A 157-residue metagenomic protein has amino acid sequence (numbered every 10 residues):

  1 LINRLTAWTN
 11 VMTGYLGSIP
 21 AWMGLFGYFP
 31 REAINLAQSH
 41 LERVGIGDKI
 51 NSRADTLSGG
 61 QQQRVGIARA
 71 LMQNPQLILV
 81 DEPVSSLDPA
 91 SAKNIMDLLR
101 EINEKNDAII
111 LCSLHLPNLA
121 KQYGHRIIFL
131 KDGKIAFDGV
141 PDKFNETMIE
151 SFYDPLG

Functional and structural regions predicted by a protein language model:
M12, I19, G24-K49: Conserved ABC ATPase "signature" region
R53-L57, Q61: Conserved ABC ATPase signature
N74: Conserved catalytic motifs of ABC-family nucleotide-binding domains
I78-D81: Catalytic Walker B motif of ABC-type/P-loop ATPase nucleotide-binding domains
P89-S91: Helix N-cap at the start of a conserved alpha-helix in ABC-type nucleotide-binding domains
K93-K105: Helical segment within the ABC ATPase nucleotide-binding domain
L114-H115: H-loop/switch region of ABC-family ATPase nucleotide-binding domains
